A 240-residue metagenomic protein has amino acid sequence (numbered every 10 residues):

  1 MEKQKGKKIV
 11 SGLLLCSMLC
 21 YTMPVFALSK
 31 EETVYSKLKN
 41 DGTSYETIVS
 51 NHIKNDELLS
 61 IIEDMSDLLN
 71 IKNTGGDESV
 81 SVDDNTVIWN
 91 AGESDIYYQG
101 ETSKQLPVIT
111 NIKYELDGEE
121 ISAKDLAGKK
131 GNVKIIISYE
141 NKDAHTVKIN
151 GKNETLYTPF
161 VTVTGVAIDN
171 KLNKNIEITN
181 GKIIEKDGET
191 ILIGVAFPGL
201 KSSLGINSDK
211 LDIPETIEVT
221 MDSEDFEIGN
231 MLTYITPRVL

Functional and structural regions predicted by a protein language model:
E2-L240: Cytosol-facing boundaries of transmembrane alpha helices in integral membrane proteins
